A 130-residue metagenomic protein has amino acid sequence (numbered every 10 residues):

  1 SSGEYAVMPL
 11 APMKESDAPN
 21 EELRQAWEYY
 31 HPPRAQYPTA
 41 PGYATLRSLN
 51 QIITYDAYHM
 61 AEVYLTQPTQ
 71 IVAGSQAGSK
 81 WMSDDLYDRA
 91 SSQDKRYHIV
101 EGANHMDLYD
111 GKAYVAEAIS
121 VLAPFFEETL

Functional and structural regions predicted by a protein language model:
S1-P32: Alpha/beta-hydrolase-fold enzymes
Y29-R47: Flexible internal linker/loop segments at domain or repeat junctions
Y43-A61: Active-site nucleophile elbow and catalytic-triad environment of alpha/beta-hydrolase enzymes
I53-D56, A73-D84: Conserved alpha/beta-hydrolase "acid-adjacent" motif
Y64-L65, Q70-A73: Short beta-strand/loop motif that positions the catalytic acidic residue of the alpha/beta-hydrolase fold
D85-R89: Short, solvent-exposed amphipathic alpha-helical segments in soluble enzyme and RNA/protein-processing domains
A90-M106: Catalytic histidine neighborhood in serine/cysteine hydrolases with alpha/beta-hydrolase-type architecture
E101-L130: Catalytic active-site module of serine/aspartate enzymes centered on a nucleophile-bearing elbow/loop
